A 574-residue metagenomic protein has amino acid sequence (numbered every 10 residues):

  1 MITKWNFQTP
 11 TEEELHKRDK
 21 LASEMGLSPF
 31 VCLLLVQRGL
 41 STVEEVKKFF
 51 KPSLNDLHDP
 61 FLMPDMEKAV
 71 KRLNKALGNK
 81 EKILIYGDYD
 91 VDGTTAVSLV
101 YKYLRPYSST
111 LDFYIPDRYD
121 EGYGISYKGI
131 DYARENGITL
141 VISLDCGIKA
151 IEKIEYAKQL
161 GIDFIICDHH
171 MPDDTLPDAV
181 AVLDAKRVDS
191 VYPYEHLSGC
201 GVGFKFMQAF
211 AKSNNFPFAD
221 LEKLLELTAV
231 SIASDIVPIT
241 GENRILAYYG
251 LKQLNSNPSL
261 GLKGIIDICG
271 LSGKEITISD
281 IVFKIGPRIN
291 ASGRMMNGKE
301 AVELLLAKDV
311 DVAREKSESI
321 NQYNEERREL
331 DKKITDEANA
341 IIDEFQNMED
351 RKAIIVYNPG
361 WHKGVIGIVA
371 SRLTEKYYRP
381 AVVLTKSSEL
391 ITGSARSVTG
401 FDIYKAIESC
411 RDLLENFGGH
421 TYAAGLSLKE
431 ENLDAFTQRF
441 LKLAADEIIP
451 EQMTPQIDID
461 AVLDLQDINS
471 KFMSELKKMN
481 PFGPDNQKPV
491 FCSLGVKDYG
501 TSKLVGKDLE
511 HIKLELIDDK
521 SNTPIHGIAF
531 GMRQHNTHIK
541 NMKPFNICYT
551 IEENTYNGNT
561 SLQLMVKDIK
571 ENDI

Functional and structural regions predicted by a protein language model:
I2, P10-L140, L160-G161, A211-N432 (+2 more regions): Hydrophobic helix-and-loop "lid/oligomerization" segment in the mid-to-C-terminal part of catalytic domains
K75, M171-D184, L516-S521: Acidic-glycine-rich active-site phosphate/pyrophosphate-binding loop
G78-N79, V312-K316, Q322-V356, S409-I574: Mid-to-C-terminal polyanion-binding domains and interfaces
L99, P177-F216, L221-A233: Short alpha-helices
Y114, L144, I165-H169, L183-A185 (+1 more regions): Generic beta-sheet signal
Y119-E121, A150, H170-T175, D189-S190 (+2 more regions): Short gly/pro/ser/thr-enriched loop/turn and capping motifs at secondary-structure boundaries
A150-I151, D235: Intrinsically disordered, low-complexity regulatory tails of plant transcription factors and co-regulators
A157-I165: Hydrophobic or amphipathic alpha-helical targeting/insertion segments
